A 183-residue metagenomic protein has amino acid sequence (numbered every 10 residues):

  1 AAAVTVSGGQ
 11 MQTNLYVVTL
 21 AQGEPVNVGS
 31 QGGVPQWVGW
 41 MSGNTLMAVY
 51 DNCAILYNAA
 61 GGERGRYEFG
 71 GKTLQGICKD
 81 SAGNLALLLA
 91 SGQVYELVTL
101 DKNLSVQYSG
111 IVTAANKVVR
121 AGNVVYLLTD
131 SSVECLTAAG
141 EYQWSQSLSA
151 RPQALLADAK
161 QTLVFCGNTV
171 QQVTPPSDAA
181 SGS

Functional and structural regions predicted by a protein language model:
A1-R66: Solenoidal tandem-repeat scaffolds enriched in leucines and small polar residues
A3-V4, A48, L87, L127 (+1 more regions): Residue position within the beta-strands of beta-propeller blades
G9-V17, N52-N58, G92-V98, S131-L136 (+1 more regions): Structural motif
G23-S30, G62-E68, N103-G110, G140-Q146 (+1 more regions): A short beta-strand motif characteristic of beta-propeller blades
S30-N44, F69-G83, I111-N123, S149-Q161: Repeated scaffold domains used in trafficking and secretory/extracellular systems, primarily beta-propellers
L46-K117: Eukaryotic tandem repeat interaction scaffolds
L100, Q107, V119-V125, T129-S132 (+2 more regions): Flexible "stalk/tail and boundary" regions
L148-S183: Blade-level signature of beta-propeller repeat domains, shared across WD40, Kelch, NHL, RCC1 and BNR/Asp-box propellers
